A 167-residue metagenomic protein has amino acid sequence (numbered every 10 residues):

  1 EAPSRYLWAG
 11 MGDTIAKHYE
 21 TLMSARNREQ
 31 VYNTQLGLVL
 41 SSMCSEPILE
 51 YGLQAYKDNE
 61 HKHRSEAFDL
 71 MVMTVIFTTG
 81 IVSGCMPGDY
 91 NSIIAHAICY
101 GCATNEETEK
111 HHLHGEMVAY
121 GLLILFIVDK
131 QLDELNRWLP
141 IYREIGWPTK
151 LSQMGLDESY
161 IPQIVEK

Functional and structural regions predicted by a protein language model:
E1-L40: A glycine/threonine-rich phosphate-anchoring loop and its flanking beta-alpha core in nucleotide/phosphate-binding
H18-R26, A55, T78, N105 (+1 more regions): A short secondary-structure junction motif
Q30-P140: Active-site segments that bind and position negatively charged phosphate/pyrophosphate groups
Q131-K167: C-terminal charged capping/lid subdomain of soluble metabolic enzymes
